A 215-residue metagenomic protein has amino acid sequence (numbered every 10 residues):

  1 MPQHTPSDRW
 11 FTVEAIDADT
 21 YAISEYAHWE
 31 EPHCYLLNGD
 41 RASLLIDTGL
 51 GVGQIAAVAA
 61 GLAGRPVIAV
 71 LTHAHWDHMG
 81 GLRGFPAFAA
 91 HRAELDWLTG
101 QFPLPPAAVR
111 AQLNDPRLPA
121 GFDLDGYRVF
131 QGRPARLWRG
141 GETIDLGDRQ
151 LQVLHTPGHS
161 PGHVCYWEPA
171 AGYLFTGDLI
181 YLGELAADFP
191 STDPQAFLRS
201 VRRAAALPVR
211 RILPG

Functional and structural regions predicted by a protein language model:
M1-R9: Basic/polar N-terminal segments that are highly enriched at the extreme N-terminus, encompassing both cleavable
R9-G61, C165-Y181: Conserved beta-strand hairpin/beta-sheet module of binuclear metal-dependent hydrolase folds, prominently
A15-Y21, F122-G126, G147-R149: Short Pro/Gly-enriched beta-strand edge/turn motifs at strand-loop
A22, D77, L95-D96, G162 (+1 more regions): Active-site micro-motifs of SAM-dependent methyltransferase domains
E25-Y26, Y127, R133-A135, H155-P157: Short Gly/Pro-enriched turn/cap motifs at secondary-structure boundaries
G39-D40, A63-P66, L82-F88, P169-A171 (+1 more regions): Short glycine/proline-enriched coil/turn segments at helix->beta-strand junctions
A42-L45, L50-G51, R136, T143 (+1 more regions): Metallo-beta-lactamase
L50-D145: Active-site HxH/HxHxD metal-binding segment of metal-dependent hydrolases
